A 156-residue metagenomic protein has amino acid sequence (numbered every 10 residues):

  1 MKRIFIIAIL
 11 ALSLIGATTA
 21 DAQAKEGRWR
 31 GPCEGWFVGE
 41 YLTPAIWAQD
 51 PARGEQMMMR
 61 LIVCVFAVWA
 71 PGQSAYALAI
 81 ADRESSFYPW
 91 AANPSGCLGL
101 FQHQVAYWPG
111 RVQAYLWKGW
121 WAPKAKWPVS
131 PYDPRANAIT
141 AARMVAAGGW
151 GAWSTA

Functional and structural regions predicted by a protein language model:
M1-I4: Positively charged n-region of N-terminal signal peptides that target proteins for export
I7-I15: Bacterial N-terminal signal peptides
A17-T19: N-terminal signal peptide c-region/cleavage motif recognized by signal peptidases
D21-F87: Export/targeting segments at the very N-terminus of extracytoplasmic proteins
M59-I62, S74-L78, L100, Q104-V105 (+1 more regions): Extracytoplasmic/secreted envelope proteins and their assembly/folding machinery, especially bacterial periplasmic
D82-S86, V105-P109, A142-G151: Sec-exported extracytoplasmic/periplasmic mature domains
P94-A122: Substrate-binding/active-site groove segments that recognize and process beta-1,4-linked N-acetyl-hexosamine
P123-I139: A short, structured beta-strand-centered segment in the mid-to-C-terminal lobe of catalytic cores from group-transfer
